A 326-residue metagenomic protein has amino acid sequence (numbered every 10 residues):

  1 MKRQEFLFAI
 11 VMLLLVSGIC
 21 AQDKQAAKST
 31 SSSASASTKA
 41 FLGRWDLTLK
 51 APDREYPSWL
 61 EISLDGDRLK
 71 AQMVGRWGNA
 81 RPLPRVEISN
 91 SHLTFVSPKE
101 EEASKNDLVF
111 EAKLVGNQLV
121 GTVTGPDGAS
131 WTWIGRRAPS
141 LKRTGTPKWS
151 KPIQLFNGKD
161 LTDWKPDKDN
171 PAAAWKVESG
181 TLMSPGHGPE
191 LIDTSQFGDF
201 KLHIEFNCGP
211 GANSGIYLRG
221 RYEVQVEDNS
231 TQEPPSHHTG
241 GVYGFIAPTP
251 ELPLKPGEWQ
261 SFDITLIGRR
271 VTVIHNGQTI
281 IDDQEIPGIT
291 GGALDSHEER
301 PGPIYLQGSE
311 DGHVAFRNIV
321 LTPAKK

Functional and structural regions predicted by a protein language model:
M1-F8: Bacterial N-terminal signal peptides that target proteins for export
F8-S17: Bacterial N-terminal signal peptides
Q22-T30, A40-K326: Carbohydrate-interacting regions of secretory-pathway proteins
S33-S37: Low-complexity, intrinsically disordered segments with a bias for serine/threonine
